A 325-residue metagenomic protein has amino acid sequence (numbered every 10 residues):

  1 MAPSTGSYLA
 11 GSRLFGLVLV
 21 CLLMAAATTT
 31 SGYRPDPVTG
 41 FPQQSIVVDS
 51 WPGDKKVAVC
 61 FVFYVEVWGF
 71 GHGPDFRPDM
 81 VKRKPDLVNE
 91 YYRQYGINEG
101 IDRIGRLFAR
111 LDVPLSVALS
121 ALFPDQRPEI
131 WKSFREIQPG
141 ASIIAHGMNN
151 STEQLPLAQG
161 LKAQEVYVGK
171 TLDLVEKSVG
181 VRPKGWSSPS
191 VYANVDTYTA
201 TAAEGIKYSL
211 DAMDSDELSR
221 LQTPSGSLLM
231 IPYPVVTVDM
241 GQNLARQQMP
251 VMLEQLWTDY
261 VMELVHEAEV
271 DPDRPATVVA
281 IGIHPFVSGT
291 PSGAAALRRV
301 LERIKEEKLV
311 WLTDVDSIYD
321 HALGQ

Functional and structural regions predicted by a protein language model:
M1-L19: Classical eukaryotic N-terminal signal peptides for Sec-dependent ER targeting/secretion, especially the positively
L22-R34: N-terminal signal peptide
Y33-G140, N150, V300-R303, L309: Active-site beta->alpha N-cap acidic-glycine motif
Y33-G53, D173-K177, V181-R274: Active-site-adjacent pocket scaffolds in enzyme catalytic domains
G40-I46, R110-D112, Q138, Y208 (+1 more regions): C-terminal domain-boundary segment and adjacent tail
R83-P85, D102-G105, R110-N194, G226-S227 (+2 more regions): Metal-dependent polysaccharide deacetylase catalytic core of the NodB/CE4 family, i.e., the active-site-bearing domain
I97, I101, R127, Q164 (+4 more regions): Aromatic/hydrophobic pocket-lining residues that form the small-molecule binding cavity in soluble enzyme cores
Q159-V166, Q248-M252, S292, A296: Alpha-helix N-cap and loop-to-helix initiation/capping positions
